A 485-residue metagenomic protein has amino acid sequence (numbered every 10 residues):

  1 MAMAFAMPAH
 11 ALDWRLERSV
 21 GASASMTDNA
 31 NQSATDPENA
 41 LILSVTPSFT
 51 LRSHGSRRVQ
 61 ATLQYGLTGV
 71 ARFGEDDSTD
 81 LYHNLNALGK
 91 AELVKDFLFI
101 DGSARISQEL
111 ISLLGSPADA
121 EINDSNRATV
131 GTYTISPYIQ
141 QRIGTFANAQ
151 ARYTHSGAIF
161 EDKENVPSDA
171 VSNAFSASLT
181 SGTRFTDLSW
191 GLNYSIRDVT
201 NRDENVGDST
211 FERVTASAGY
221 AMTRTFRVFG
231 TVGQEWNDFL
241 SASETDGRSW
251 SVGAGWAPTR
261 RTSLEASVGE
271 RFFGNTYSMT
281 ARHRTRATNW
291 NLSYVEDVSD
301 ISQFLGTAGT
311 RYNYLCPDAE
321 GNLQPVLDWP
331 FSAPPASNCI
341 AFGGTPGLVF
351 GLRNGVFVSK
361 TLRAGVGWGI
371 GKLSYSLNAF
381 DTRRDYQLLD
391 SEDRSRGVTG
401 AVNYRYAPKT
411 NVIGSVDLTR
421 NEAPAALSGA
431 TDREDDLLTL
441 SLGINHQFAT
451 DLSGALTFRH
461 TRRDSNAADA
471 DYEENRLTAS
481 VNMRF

Functional and structural regions predicted by a protein language model:
M1-A4: Bacterial N-terminal signal peptides
A6-P8: N-terminal signal peptide c-region/cleavage motif recognized by signal peptidases
H10-F485: Gram-negative and organellar
